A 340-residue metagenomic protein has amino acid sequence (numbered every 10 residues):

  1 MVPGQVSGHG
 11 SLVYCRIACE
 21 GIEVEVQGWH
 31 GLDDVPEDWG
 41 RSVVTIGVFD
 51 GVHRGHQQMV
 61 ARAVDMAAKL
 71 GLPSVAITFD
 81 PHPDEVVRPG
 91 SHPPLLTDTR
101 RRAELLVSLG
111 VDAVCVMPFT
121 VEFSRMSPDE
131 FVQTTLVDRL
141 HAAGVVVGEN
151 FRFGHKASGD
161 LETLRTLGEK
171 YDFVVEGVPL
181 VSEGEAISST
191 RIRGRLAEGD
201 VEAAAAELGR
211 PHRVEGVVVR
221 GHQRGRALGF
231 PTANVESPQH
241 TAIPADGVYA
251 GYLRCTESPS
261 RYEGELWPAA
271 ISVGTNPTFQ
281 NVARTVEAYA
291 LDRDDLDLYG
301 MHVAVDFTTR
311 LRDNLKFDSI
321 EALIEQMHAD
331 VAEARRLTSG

Functional and structural regions predicted by a protein language model:
V2-S7: Extreme N-terminal basic, low-complexity initiation segments that serve as generic localization/processing leaders
Y14-S42: Positively charged, low-complexity intrinsically disordered leader regions
P36-D98, E104: N-terminal catalytic cores of NTP/NDP-binding nucleotidyl/phosphoryl-transfer enzymes
R102-A103, V107-A113: A glycine-rich helix N-cap at a beta->alpha junction
E122-P231, N314, D318-M327, V331 (+1 more regions): Classical nucleotidyltransferase
H222-G340: Phosphate/ribose-recognition catalytic cores of enzymes acting on nucleotide-derived substrates
